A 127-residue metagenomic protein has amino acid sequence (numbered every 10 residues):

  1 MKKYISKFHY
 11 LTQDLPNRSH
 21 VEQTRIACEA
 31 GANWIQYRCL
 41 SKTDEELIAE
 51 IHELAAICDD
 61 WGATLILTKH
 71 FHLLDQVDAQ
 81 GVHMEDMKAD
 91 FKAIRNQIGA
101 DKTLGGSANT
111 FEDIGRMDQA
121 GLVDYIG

Functional and structural regions predicted by a protein language model:
M1-F91, Q97-F111, R116-D124: Conserved N-terminal beta1-alpha1 strand-loop-helix module at the mouth
